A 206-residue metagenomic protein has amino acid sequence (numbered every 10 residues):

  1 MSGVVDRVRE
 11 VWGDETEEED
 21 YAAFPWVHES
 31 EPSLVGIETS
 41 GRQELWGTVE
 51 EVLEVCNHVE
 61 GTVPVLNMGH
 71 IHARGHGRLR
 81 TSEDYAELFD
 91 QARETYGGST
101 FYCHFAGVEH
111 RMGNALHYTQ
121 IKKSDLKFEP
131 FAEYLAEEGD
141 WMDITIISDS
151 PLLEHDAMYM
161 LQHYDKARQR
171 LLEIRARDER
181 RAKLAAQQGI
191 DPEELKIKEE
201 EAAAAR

Functional and structural regions predicted by a protein language model:
M1-L66: Active-site acidic/histidine proton-transfer and metal-coordination neighborhood in alpha/beta enzyme cores
S2, D6, E18-Y21, P25 (+5 more regions): Amphipathic, non-transmembrane alpha-helical secondary structure
S30-V35, E60-T62, G97-F101, D140-I144: Short, well-ordered coil/turn segments that N-cap beta-strands
T39-Q43, M68-H72, G107-E109, L152-E154: Active-site-proximal loop/turn and secondary-structure-junction residues that shape catalytic pockets, frequently
W46, H72-D143: Gly/Pro-rich active-site loop or hairpin
N67, I146: Conserved, mostly hydrophobic/aromatic
E154-L171: C-terminal helical cap(s) of enzyme catalytic domains, especially alpha/beta-barrels
K183-R206: Intrinsic disorder/low-complexity signal
